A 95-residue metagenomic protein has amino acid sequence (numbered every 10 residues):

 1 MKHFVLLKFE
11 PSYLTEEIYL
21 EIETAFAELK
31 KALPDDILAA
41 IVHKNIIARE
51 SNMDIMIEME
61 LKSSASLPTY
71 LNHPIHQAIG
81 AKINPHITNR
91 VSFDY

Functional and structural regions predicted by a protein language model:
M1-M53, K62-P68: Short S/T/G/P-rich N-terminal loop/turn motif that feeds into the first structured element of a domain
A40-S51, G80-Y95: Glycine-rich beta-strand-turn "strand-cap" elements at beta-sheet edges
L61-T88: C-terminal structural segments of small proteins and small subunits
